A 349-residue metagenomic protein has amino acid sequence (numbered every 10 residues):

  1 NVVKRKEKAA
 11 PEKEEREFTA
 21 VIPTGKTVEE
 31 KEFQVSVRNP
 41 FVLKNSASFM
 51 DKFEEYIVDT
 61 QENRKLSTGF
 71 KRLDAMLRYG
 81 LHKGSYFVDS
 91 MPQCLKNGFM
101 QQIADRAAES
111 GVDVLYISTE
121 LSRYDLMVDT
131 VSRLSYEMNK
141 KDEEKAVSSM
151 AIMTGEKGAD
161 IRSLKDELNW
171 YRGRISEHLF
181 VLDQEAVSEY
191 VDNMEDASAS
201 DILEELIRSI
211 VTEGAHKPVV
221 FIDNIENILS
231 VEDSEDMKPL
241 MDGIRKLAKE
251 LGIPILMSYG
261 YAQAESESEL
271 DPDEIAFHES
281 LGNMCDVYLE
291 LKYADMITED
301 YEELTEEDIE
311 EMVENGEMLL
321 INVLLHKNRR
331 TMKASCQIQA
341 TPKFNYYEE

Functional and structural regions predicted by a protein language model:
N1-K52, R172, F180, S188-V220 (+2 more regions): C-terminal regions of RecA-like/P-loop NTPase motor modules
A20-I22, F33-D142: The Walker A/P-loop phosphate-binding site
T68, A75, V112-G214, C336: Cytosolic-facing regulatory segments adjacent to core modules
I103, D125-T130, I202, L206 (+3 more regions): Alpha-helical scaffold elements adjacent to nucleotide-binding pockets in ATP/GTP-utilizing enzyme cores
D113, G252-P254: Proline-centered loop/turn at the N-terminus of a beta-strand
D125-T130, V231-D233, E267-E269: A short acidic (Asp/Glu
A197, P218-R245: Helical hairpin unit composed of two closely spaced alpha helices linked by a short loop
F221, P254-G260: Structural recognition of the conserved hydrophobic beta-strand(s) that form the central parallel beta-sheet of P-loop
